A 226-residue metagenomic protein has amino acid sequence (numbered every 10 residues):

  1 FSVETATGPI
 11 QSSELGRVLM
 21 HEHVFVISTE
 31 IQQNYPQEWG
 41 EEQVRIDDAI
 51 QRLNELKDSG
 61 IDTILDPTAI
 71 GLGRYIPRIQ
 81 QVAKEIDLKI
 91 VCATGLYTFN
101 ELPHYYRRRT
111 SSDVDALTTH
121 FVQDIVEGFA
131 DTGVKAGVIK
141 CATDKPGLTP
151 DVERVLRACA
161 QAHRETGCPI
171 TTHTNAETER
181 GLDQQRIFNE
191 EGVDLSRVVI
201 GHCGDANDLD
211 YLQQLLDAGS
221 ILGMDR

Functional and structural regions predicted by a protein language model:
S2-E22: N-terminal basic/disordered segments at the start of proteins
G16-I27, Q33-K89, V114-K135: Alpha-helical scaffold segments that flank or form the walls of functional sites
R17-L19, D62-T63, K89-V91, A136-V138 (+3 more regions): Structural preference for beta-strand elements that scaffold enzyme active sites
H23-F25, A69-I70, G95-F99, D144 (+3 more regions): Active-site beta-loop-alpha junctions enriched in small/polar residues
Q33-V44, C141-P146, I170-A176: Glycine-rich phosphate-binding "P-loop"
E42, E165-R226: Active-site core of metal-dependent hydrolases
L56, A83, C159-A162, F188 (+1 more regions): Generic structural signal for hydrophobic
Q81-E85, K89-V91, G95-T166, I221: Active-site gating/metal-coordination segments in enzymes
